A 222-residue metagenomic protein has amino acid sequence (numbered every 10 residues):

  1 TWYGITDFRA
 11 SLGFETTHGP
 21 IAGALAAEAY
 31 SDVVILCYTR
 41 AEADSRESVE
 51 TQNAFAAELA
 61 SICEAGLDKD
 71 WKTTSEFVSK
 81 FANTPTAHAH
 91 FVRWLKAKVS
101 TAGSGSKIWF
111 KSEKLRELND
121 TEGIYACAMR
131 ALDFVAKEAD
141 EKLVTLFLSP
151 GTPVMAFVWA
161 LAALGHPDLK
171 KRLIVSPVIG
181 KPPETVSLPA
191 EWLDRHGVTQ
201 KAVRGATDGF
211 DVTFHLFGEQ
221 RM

Functional and structural regions predicted by a protein language model:
T1-F147, T152-M222: Long, low-complexity, Lys/Arg-enriched
